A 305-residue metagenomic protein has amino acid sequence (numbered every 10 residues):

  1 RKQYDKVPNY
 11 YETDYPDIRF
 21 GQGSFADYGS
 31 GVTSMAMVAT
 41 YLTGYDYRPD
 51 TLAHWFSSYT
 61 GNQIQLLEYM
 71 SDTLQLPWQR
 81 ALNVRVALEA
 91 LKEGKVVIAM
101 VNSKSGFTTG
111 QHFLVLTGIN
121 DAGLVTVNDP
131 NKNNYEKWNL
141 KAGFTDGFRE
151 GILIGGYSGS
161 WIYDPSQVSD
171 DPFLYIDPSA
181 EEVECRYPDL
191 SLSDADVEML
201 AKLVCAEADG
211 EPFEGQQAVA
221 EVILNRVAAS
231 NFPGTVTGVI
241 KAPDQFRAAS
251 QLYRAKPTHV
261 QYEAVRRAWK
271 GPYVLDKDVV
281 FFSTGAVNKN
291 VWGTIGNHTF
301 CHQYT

Functional and structural regions predicted by a protein language model:
R1-S57, D121, D164-P165, P178-V183 (+1 more regions): Active-site-adjacent structural segments surrounding the nucleophilic cysteine of cysteine proteases and isopeptidases
V7, F113, L124, V279 (+1 more regions): A residue-level signal for beta-strand positions that form part of recognition/binding surfaces within mature
Y15-D27, M37-T43, L52-G61, T73-P77 (+3 more regions): Second-shell loop/turn segments in exported
D17-Q22, L114, G293-H298: Short, polar loop/linker segments at the starts of domains and inter-domain junctions
D27, G31-A39, P49, A53 (+11 more regions): Extracytoplasmic/secreted envelope proteins and their assembly/folding machinery, especially bacterial periplasmic
S34, A39-D177: Conserved active-site-adjacent core of cysteine acyl-enzyme catalytic domains
V183-T305: Bacterial extracytoplasmic/cell-wall-associated proteins, especially those involved in peptidoglycan
